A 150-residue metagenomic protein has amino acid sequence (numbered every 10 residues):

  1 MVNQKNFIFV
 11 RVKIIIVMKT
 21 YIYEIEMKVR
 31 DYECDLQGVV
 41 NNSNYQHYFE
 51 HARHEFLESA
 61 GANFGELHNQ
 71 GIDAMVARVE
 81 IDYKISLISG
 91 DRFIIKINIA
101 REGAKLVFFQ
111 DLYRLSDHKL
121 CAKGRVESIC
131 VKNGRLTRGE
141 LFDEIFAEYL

Functional and structural regions predicted by a protein language model:
M1-V17: N-terminal amphipathic/basic-hydrophobic helices that include classical n-h-c signal peptides and signal-anchor
M18-M75, V131-L150: Hot-dog-fold acyl-thioester-processing enzymes
M27-D31, Y83, L112: Hydrophobic residues in beta-strands and at strand termini
F56-V107, K123, I129: Hydrophobic beta-strand-centered segment that forms part of the acyl-chain substrate-binding groove
I88-S89, I99-L150: HotDog/MaoC-like acyl-thioester-processing domains
